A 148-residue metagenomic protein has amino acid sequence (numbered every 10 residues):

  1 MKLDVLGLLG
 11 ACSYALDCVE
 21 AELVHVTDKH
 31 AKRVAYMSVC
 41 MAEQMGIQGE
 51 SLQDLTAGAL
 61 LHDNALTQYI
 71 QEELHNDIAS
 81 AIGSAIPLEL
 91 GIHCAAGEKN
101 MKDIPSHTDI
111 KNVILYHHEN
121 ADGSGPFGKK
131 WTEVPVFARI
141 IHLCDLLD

Functional and structural regions predicted by a protein language model:
K2-D148: Histidine- and acidic-residue-rich, metal-dependent catalytic cores
